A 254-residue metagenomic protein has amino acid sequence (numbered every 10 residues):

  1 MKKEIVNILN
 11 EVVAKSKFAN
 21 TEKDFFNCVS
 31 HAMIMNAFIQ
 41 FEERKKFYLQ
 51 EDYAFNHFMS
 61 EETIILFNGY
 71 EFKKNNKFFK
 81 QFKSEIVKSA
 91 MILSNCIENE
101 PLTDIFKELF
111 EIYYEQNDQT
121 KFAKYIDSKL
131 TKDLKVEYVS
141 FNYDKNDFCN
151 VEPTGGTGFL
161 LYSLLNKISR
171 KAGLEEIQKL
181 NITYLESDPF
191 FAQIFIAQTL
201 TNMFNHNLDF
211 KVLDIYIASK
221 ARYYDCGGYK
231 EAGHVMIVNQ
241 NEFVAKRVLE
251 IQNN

Functional and structural regions predicted by a protein language model:
M1-A37: Non-catalytic accessory regions of SAM-dependent methyltransferases
F26-V29, I34, F38-N254: SAM-dependent methyltransferase catalytic region
